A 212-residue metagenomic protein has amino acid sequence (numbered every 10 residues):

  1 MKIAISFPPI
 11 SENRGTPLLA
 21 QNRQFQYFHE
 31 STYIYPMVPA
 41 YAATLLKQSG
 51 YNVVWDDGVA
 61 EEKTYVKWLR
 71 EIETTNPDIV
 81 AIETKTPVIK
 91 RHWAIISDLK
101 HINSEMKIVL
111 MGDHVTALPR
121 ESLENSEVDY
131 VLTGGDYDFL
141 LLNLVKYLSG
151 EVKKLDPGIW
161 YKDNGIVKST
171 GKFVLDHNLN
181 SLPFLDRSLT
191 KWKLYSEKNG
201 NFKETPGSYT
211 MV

Functional and structural regions predicted by a protein language model:
M1, D78, S208: Nucleotide donor/acceptor-binding cores
I3-S31: Short glycine-rich His-centered loop
P8, M111, M211-V212: Short hydrophobic "strand-cap" motifs at the C-terminus of beta-strands
R14-L18, K172-F173, L182: Short aromatic-enriched loop/helix-cap "lid" or pocket-rim segments at secondary-structure transitions that line
N22, T74-T75, P183: Conserved N-terminal segment of class I S-adenosyl-L-methionine
S31-Y35, K85-T86, G207-Y209: Short acidic-aromatic active-site loops that bind/stabilize oxyanions
V38, L45-N178: Glycine-rich beta-alpha loop elements in corrinoid/cobalamin-binding modules across cobalamin-dependent enzymes
N180, L185-V212: Radical SAM [4Fe-4S] cluster-binding motif and immediate context
